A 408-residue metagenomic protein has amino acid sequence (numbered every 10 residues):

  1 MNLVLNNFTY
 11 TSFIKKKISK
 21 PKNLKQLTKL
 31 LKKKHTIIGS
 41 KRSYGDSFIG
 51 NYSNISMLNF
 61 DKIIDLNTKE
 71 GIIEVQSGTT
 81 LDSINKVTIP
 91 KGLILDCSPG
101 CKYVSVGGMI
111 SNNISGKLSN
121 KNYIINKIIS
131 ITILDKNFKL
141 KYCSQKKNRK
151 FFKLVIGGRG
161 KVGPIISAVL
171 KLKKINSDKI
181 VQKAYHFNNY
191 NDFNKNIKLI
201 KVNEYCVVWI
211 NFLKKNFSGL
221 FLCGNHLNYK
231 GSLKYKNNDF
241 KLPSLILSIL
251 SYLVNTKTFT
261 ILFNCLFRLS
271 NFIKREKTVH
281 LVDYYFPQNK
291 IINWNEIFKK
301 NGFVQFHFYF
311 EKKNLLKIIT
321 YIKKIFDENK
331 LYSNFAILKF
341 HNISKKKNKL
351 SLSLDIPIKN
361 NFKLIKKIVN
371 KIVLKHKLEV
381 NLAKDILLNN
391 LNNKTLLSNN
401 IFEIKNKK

Functional and structural regions predicted by a protein language model:
F8-Y103, N112-L118, L338, L378-D385: Glycine-rich N-terminal segment of FAD-binding domains in flavoprotein oxidoreductases, spanning the beta-loop-helix
G45-I64, G116-F138, P164-K171: Structural signature of FAD isoalloxazine-binding scaffolds in flavoprotein oxidoreductases
S111, I129-K317, Y321-K324, E328 (+1 more regions): C-terminal substrate-binding/cap subdomain adjacent to the FAD-binding core in PCMH-type and related FAD-linked
G219-L227, Q288, I343-L350, L391-L396: Short glycine/threonine-rich loop-to-helix capping motif typified by GTGT followed within a few residues by an Asp-Pro
I292, K363, L374-K408: Activity-critical C-terminal alpha-helical subdomain
V304-F308, K349-I356, N389: Short, hydrophobic beta-strand segments
T320-I325, I365-V373: Short amphipathic alpha-helices in soluble, non-transmembrane regions that often serve as interface/regulatory elements
